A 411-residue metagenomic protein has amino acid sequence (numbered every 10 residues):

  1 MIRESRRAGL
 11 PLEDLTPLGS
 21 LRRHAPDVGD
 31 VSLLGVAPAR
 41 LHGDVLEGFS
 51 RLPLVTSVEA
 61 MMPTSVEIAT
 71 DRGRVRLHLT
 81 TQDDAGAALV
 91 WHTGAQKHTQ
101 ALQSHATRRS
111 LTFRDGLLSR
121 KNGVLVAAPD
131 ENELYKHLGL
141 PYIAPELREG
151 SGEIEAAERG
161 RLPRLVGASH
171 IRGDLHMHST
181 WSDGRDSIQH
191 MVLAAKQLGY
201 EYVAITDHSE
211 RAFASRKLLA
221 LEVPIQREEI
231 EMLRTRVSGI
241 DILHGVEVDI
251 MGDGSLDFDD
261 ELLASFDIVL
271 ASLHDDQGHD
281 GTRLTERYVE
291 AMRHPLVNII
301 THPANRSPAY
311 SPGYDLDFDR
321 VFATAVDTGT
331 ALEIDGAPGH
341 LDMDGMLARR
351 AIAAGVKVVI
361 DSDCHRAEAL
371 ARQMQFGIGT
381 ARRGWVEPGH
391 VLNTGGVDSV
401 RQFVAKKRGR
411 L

Functional and structural regions predicted by a protein language model:
M1-T16: Helical scaffold of the NTase/Pol beta-like nucleotidyltransferase catalytic core
L18-R23: Short, solvent-exposed loop/turn elements at beta->coil junctions and helix N-caps that rim active or binding pockets
H24-S179, R185-G199, V203-I205, E210-I240 (+1 more regions): Charged catalytic cores and adjacent phosphate/nucleic-acid-binding surfaces used for phosphate/nucleic-acid chemistry
D241-I242, V246: Hydrophobic structural segments
